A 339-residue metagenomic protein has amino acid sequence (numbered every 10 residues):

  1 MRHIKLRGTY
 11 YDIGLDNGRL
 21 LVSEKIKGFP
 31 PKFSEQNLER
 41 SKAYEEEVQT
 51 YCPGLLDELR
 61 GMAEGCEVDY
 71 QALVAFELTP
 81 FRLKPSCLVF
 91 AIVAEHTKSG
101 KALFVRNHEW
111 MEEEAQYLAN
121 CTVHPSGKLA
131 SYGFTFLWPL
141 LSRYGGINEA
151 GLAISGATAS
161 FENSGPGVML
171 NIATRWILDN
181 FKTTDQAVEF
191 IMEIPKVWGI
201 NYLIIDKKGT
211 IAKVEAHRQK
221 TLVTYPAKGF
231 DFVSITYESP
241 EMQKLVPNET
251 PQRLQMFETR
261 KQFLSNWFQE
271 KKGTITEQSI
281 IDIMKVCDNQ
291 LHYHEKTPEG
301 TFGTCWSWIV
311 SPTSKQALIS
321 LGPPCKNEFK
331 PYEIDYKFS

Functional and structural regions predicted by a protein language model:
M1-C87, K182-E193, K207-I211, V233-S339: C-terminus-biased signal that marks the final domain/tail of proteins
I13, G28, K32-F33, T50-N171 (+1 more regions): A contiguous strand-loop segment
V93-G100, N148-A150, I205-G209, A216-Q219 (+2 more regions): Short acidic-glycine loop/turn motifs at beta-strand connectors
R106-H108, L137, A157-T158, K207 (+3 more regions): Fold-independent oxyanion-binding glycine-rich loops and adjacent beta-strand/coil segments at enzyme active sites
N107, N148, N201, F232-P240: Asparagine-centered polar/low-complexity signal
W110-E112, S160-E162, R218-T221, P323-N327: Short, surface-exposed beta-strand-loop junctions and turns on beta-sheet-rich folds
W138-Y144, A150, F161, T184-E193 (+1 more regions): Structured soluble/peripheral alpha/beta segments that form catalytic or ligand/cofactor-binding pockets
R175-D179: Short, well-ordered beta-strand elements within core beta-sheets of diverse protein domains
